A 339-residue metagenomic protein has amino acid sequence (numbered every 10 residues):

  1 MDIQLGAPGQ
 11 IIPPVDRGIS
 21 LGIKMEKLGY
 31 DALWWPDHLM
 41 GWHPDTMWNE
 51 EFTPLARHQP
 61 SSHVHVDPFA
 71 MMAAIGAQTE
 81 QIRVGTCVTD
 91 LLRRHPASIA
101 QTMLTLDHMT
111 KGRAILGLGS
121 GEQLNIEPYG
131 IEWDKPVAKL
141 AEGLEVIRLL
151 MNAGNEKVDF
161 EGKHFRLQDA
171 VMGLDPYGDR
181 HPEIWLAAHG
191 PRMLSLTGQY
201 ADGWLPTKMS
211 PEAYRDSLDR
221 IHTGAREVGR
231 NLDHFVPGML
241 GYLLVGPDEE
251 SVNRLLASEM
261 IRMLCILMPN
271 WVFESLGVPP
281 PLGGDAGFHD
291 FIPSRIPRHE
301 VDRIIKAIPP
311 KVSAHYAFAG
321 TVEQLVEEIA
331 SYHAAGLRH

Functional and structural regions predicted by a protein language model:
M1-Q78, I82, P182: N-terminal beta1-alpha1-beta2 module of alpha/beta enzyme domains
I3-A7, L33-W35, V84-T86, A114-L118 (+4 more regions): Hydrophobic faces of well-ordered beta-strands that scaffold small-molecule active sites in alpha/beta enzyme cores
Q4-D16, C87-A97, G178-H189, L243-V245 (+1 more regions): Active-site mouth loops of central-metabolism enzymes
P13-M25, I99-T102, A187-L196, L256 (+1 more regions): Short, acidic/polar
L28, M109, Q199-Y200, A335-L337: Structural motif
L28, T79-I82, M109-T110, G154 (+1 more regions): Short helix-capping segments at alpha-helix termini
G29, D37, I75, L106 (+8 more regions): Conserved, mostly hydrophobic/aromatic
D134-D175, E212-A334: An alpha-helical appendage that flanks or caps ligand/catalytic pockets
